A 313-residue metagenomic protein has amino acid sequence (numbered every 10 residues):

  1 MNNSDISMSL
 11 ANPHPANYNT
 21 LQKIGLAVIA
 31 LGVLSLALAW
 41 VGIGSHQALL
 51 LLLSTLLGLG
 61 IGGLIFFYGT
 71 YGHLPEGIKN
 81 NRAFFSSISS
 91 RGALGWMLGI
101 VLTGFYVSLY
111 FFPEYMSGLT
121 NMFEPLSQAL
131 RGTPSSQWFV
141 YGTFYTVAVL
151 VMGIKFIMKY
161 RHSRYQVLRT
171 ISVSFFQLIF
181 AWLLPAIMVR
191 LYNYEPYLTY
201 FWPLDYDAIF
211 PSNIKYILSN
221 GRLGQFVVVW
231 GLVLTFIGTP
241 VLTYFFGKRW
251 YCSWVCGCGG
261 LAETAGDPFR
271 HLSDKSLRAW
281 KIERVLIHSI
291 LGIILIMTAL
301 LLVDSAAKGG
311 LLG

Functional and structural regions predicted by a protein language model:
N2-G313: Non-ligating segments of multi-cofactor redox enzymes
